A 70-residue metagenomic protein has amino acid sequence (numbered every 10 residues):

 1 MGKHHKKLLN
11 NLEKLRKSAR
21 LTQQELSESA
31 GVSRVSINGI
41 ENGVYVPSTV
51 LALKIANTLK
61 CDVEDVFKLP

Functional and structural regions predicted by a protein language model:
M1-G2, F67-P70: Short, charged recognition helix plus adjacent turn of helix-turn-helix-like nucleic-acid-binding domains
M1-S18: A short, Lys/Arg-rich alpha-helix, primarily the initiator
N10, R20-L21, P47-V50: Residue-level signal for the short linker/turn that defines the boundary of a DNA-recognition helix
K17, E28, N57: Alpha-helical residues within the helix-turn-helix
R20-G39: Short alpha-helical DNA-recognition segment
V50-D65: DNA major-groove recognition helix of helix-turn-helix/homeodomain DNA-binding modules
